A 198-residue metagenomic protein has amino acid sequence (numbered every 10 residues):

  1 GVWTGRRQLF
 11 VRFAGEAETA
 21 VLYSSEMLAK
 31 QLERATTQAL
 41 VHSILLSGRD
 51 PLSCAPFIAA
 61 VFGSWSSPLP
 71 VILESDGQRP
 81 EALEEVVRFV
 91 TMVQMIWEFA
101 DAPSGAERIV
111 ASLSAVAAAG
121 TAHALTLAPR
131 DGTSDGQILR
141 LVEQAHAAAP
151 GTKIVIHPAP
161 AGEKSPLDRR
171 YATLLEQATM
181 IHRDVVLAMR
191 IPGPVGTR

Functional and structural regions predicted by a protein language model:
G1, R7-R88: Conserved Radical SAM active-site core
W3-T4, G196: Generic, ordered loop/turn and secondary-structure boundary motif
L52-R198: Conserved AdoMet/S-adenosylmethionine-binding subsite of the radical SAM
